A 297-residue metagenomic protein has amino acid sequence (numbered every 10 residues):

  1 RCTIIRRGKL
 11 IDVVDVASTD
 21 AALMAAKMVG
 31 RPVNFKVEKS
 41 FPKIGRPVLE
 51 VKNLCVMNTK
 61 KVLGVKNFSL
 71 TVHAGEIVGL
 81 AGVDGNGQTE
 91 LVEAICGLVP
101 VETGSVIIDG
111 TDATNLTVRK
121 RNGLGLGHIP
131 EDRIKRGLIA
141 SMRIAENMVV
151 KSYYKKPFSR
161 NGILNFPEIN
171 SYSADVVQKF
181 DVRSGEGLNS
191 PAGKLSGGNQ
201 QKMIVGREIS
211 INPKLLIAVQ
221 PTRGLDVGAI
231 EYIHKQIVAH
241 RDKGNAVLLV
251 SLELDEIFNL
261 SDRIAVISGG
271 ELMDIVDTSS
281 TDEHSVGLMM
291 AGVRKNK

Functional and structural regions predicted by a protein language model:
R1-K297: Glycine-rich phosphate-binding loops of nucleotide-dependent enzymes
